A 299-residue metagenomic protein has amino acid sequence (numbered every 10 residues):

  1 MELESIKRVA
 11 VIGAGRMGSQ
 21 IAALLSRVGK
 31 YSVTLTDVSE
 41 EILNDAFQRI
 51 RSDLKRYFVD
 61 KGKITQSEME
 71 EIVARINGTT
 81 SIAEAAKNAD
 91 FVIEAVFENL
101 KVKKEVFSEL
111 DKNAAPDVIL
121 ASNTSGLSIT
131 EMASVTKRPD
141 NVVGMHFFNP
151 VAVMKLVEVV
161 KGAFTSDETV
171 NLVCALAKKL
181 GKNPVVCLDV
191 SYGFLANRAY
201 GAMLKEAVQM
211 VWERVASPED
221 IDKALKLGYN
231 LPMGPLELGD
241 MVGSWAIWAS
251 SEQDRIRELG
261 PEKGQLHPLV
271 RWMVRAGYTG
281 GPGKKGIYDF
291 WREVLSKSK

Functional and structural regions predicted by a protein language model:
M1-K7, V11, K30, E168-N171 (+3 more regions): NAD(P)-dependent Rossmann-like dehydrogenase/reductase catalytic/cofactor-binding core
M1-R56, N113: NAD(P)+-binding Rossmann beta1-loop-alpha1 motif at the extreme N-terminus of oxidoreductases
I12, Q20, T79, A95 (+3 more regions): Structural motif
R16, V38-D45, R56-V59, K63-I119 (+1 more regions): Rossmann-like NAD(P)-binding element
T34, N183-P184, N197-E206: Structural/interface elements that position substrates and couple domains in central-metabolism enzymes
I119-D189, N197-R198: Rossmann-fold dinucleotide-binding core
